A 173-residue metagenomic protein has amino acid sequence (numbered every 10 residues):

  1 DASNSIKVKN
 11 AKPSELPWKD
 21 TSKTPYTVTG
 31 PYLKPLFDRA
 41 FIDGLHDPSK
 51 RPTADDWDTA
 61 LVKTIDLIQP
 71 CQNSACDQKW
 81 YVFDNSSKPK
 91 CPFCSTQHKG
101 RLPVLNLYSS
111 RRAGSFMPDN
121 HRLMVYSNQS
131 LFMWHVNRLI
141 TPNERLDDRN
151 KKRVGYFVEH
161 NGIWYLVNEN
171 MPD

Functional and structural regions predicted by a protein language model:
D1-P52, T59-L61: C-terminal lobe helix-coil module of Hanks-type protein kinase domains
D55-Q72: C-terminal accessory/connector segments of nucleic-acid motor ATPases
T64, F83-S87: Residue-level signal for mature regions of secreted extracellular proteins and peptides
P70-C76, K88-C94: Short cysteine-rich clusters marking metal-coordination/redox-active sites
C76-F83, H98-R101: Short functional micro-motifs and their immediate structural scaffolds
C94-N106: Short Cys/His-rich micro-motifs in 6-15 aa windows
V104-P118: Anionic-ligand-binding alpha/beta catalytic cores of soluble enzymes and soluble regulatory domains that recognize
R122-D173: Forkhead-associated
